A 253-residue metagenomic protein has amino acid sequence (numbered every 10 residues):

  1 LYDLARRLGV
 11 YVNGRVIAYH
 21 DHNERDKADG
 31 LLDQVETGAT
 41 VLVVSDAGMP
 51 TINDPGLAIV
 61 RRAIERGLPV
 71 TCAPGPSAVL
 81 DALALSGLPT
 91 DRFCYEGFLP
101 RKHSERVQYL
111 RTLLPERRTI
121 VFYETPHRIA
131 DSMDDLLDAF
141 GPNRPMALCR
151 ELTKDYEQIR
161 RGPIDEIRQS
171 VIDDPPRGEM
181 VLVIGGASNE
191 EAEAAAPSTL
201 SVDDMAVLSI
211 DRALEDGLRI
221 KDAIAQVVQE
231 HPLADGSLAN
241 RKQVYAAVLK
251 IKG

Functional and structural regions predicted by a protein language model:
L1-A73, D81: Class I S-adenosyl-L-methionine
Y2-Y11, V79, A84-G87, C94 (+3 more regions): RNA substrate-binding interface of SAM-dependent RNA methyltransferases
R7-V10, L31-D33, P55-V60, L85-L88 (+3 more regions): Short, glycine/charged-enriched secondary-structure capping and boundary segments
Y11-A18, V70-T71, T90-G97, N143-L148 (+1 more regions): Short hydrophobic/aromatic-enriched beta-strand-loop microsegments
V16-E24, P76-S77, G97-K102, E151-T153: Short, acidic/turn-prone active-site loops that include or flank metal/cofactor- and phosphate-binding residues
A39-T40, T119, P126-G253: A contiguous loop/helix-start segment that scaffolds small-molecule binding in enzyme catalytic cores
S45, C72-G75, F122, L148: General beta-strand structural signal in soluble alpha/beta enzymes
A58-E116: Class I SAM-dependent methyltransferase SAM-binding "motif I" and its flanking Rossmann-like core
